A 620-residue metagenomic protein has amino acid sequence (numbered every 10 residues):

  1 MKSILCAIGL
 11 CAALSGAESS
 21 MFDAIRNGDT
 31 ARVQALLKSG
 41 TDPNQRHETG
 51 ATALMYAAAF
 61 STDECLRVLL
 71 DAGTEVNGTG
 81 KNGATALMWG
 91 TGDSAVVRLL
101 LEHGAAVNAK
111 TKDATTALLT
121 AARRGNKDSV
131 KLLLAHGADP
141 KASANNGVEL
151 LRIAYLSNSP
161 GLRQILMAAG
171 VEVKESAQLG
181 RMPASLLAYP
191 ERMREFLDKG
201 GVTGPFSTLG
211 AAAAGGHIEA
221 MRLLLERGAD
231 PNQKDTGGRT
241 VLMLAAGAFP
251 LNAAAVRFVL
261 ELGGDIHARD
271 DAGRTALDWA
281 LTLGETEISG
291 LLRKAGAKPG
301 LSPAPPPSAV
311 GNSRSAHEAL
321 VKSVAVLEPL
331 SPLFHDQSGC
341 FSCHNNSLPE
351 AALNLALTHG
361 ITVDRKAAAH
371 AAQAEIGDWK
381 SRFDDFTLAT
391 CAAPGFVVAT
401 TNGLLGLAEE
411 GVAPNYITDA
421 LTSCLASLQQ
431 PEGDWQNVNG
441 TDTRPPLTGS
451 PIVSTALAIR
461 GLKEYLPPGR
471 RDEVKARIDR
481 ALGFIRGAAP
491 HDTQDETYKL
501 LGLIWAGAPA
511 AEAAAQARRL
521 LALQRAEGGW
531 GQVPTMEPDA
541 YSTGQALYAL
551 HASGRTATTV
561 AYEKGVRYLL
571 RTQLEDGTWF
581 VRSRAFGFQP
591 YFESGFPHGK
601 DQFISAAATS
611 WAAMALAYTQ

Functional and structural regions predicted by a protein language model:
S3-A13: Bacterial N-terminal signal peptides
G16-D23, L156-G204, L262, T282 (+1 more regions): Ankyrin-repeat-protein effector appendages
A17-D23, R46-A53, T79-A86, T91 (+7 more regions): Ankyrin-repeat boundary/"N-cap" motif
E18-A35: Short N-terminal segments immediately surrounding and downstream of signal-peptide cleavage
D23-G28, Y56-T62, W89-S94, T120-N126 (+5 more regions): Ankyrin repeat A-helix N-terminal signature
I25, L37-K38, A58, L70-D71 (+17 more regions): Ankyrin-repeat helical core positions
L37-D42, R67-E75, R98-A106, K131-D139 (+5 more regions): Ankyrin repeat domain, specifically the short helix-to-loop turn at the C-terminus of the second helix of each repeat
G73, N77-G78, N82, G137 (+10 more regions): Preference for long, amphipathic alpha-helical scaffolds in soluble/luminal domains and all-alpha bundles
